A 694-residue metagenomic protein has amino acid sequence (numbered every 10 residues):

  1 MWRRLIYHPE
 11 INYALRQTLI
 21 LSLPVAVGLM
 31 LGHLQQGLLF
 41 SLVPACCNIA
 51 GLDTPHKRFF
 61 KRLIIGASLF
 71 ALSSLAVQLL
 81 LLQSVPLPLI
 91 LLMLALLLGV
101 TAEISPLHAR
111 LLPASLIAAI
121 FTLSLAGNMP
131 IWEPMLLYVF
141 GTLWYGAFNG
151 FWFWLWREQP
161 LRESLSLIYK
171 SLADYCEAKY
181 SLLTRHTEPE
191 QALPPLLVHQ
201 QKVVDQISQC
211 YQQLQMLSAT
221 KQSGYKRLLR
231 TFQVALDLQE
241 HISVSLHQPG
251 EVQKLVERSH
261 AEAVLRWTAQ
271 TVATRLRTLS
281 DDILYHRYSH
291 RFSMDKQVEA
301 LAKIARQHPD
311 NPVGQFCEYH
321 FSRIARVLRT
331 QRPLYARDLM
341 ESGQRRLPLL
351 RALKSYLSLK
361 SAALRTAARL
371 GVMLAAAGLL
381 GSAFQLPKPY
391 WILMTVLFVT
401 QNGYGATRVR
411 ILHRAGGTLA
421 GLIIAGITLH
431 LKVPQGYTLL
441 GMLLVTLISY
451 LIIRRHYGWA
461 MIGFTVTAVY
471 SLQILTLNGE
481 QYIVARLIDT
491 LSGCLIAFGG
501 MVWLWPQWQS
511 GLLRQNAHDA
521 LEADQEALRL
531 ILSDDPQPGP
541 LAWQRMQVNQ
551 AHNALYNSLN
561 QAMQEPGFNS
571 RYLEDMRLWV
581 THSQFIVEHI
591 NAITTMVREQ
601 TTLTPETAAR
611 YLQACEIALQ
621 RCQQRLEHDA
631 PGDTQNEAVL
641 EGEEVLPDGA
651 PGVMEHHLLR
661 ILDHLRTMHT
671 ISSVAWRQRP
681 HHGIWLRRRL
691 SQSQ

Functional and structural regions predicted by a protein language model:
M1-T18, S22, A26, M30 (+8 more regions): Long, hydrophobic alpha-helical segments that serve as membrane-spanning/inserting helices
M1-W156, H308-G463, I474-L491, V502-E522 (+11 more regions): Alpha-helical transmembrane segments and their membrane-interface boundaries that form or gate the permeation pathway
L91-A95, V234-H241, I586: Elongated alpha-helical scaffolds
S471: Short, basic/aromatic beta-hairpin or loop at an interaction surface
